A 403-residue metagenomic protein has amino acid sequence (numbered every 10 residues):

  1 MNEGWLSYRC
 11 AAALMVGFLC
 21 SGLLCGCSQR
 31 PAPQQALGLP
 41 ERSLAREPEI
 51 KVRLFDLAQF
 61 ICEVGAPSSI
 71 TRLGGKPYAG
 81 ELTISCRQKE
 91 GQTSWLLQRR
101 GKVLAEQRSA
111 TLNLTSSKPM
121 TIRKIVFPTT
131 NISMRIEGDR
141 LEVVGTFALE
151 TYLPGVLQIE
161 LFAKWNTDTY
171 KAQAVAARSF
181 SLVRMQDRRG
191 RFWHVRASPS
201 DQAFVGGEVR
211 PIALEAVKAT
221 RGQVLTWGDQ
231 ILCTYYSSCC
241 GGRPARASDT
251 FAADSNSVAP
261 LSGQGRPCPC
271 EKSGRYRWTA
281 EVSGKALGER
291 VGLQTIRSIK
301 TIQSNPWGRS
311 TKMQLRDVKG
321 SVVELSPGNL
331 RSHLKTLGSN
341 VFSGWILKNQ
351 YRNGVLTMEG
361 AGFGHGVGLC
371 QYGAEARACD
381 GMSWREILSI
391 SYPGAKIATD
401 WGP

Functional and structural regions predicted by a protein language model:
N2-P403: Conserved, single-site charged/polar hotspot
